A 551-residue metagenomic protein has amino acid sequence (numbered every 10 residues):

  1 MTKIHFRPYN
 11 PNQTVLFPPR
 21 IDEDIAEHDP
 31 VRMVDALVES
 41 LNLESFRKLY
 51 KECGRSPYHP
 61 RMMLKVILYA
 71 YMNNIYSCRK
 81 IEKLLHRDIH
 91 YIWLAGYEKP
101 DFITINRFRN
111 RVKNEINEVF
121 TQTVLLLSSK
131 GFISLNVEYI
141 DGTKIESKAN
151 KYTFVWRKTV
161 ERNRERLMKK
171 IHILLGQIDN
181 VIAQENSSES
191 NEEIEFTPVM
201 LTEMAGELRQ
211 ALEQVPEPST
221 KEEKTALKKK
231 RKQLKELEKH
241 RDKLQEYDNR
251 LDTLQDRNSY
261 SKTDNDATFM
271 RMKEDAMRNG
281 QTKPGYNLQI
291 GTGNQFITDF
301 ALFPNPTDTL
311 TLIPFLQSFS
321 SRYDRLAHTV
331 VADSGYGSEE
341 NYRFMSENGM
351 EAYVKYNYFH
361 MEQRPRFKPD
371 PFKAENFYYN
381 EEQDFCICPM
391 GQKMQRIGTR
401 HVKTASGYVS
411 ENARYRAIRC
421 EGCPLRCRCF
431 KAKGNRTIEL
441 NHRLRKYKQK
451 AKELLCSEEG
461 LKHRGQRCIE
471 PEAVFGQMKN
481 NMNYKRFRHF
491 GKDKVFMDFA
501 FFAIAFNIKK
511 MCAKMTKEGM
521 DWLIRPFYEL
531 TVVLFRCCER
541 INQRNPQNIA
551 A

Functional and structural regions predicted by a protein language model:
M1-R32: Hydrophobic alpha-helical membrane-insertion signals
K3, Y50-G54, E459-K462: A ubiquitous short alpha-helical element
P8, I67, N74-R87, E98-A551: Anion-binding and metal-coordination hotspots
T14, E27, E39, H59 (+3 more regions): Generic alpha-helical segment signature
A26-L68, H442: Basic, short loop/linker segments at the boundary and entry of helix-turn-helix/winged-helix-like folds
Y91-G96: Secretory-pathway/luminal and periplasmic proteins that interact with or process carbohydrate-rich
